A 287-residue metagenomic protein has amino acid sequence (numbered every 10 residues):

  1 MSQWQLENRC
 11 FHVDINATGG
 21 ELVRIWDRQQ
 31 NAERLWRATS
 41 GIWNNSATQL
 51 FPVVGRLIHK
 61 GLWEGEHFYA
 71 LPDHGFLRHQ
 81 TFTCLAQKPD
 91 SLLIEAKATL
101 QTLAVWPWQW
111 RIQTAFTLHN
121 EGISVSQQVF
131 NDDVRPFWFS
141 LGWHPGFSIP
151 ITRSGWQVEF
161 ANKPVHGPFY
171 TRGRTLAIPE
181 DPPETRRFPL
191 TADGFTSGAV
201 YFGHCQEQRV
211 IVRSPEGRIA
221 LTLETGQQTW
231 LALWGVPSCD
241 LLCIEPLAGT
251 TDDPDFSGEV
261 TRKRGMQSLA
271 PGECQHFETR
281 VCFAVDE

Functional and structural regions predicted by a protein language model:
M1-G61, F68, P72, Q206-Q227 (+1 more regions): Beta-strand-rich N-terminal accessory domains
W4, V13, I94, I112-T114 (+5 more regions): Hydrophobic residues positioned within well-ordered beta-strands of beta-sheet architectures
F11, H74, H79-A86, T185 (+1 more regions): Acidic/His-leaning functional-site neighborhoods
H67-N120: Extended, loop-rich substrate-binding clefts of extracytoplasmic carbohydrate-active enzymes
L85-L92, T117-G122, I149-T152, V236-C239 (+1 more regions): A short, structured loop/turn motif at beta-sheet edges
A98-P145, P150: Acidic, contiguous internal or C-terminal segments within carbohydrate-active enzymes that form a structured patch used
Q113-A115, R264-L269: Beta-strand-rich interaction surfaces with strong enrichment in secreted/lumenal proteins
W138, G146-G226: Active-site/ligand-binding surface loops and adjacent short beta/alpha elements that line catalytic pockets across
